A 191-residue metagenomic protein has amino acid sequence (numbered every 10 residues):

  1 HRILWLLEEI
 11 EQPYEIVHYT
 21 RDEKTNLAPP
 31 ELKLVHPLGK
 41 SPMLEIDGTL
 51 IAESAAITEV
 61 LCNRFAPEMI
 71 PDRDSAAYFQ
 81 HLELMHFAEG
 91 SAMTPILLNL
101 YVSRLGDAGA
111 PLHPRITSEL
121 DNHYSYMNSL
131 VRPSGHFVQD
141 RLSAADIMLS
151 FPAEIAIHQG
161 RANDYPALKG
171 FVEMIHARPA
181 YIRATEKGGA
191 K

Functional and structural regions predicted by a protein language model:
H1-P114: GST-like domain detector, emphasizing the conserved glutathione-binding G-site in the N-terminal thioredoxin-like
R21-E23, A145, G189-A190: Conserved beta-strand edge residues that scaffold enzyme active sites
A56, A167, A180: Residue-level recognition of oxygen-bearing side chains
C62, P152-A153, T185: Active-site-flanking alpha-helical
A88-A177: GST-like fold's C-terminal all-alpha helical module
R183-K191: Terminal-tail/helix-coil boundary detector
